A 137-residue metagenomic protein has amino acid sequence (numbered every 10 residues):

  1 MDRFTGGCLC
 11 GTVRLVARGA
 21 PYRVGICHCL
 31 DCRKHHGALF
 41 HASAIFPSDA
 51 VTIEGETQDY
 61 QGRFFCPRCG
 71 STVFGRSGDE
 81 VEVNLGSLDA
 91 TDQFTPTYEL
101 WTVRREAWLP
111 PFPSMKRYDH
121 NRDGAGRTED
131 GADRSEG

Functional and structural regions predicted by a protein language model:
M1-G137: A short Gly-Trp-Pro
